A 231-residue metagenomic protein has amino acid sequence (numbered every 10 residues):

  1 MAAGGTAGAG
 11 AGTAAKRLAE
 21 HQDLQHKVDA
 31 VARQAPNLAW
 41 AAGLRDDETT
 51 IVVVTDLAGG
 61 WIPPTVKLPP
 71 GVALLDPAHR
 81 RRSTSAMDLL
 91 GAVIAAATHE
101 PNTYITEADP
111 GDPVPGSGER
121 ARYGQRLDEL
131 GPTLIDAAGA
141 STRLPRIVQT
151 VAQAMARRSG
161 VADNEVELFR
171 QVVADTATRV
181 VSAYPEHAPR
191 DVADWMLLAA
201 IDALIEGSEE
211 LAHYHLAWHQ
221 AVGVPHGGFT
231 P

Functional and structural regions predicted by a protein language model:
M1-P231: Secretion-targeting segments and adjacent low-complexity export tracts
